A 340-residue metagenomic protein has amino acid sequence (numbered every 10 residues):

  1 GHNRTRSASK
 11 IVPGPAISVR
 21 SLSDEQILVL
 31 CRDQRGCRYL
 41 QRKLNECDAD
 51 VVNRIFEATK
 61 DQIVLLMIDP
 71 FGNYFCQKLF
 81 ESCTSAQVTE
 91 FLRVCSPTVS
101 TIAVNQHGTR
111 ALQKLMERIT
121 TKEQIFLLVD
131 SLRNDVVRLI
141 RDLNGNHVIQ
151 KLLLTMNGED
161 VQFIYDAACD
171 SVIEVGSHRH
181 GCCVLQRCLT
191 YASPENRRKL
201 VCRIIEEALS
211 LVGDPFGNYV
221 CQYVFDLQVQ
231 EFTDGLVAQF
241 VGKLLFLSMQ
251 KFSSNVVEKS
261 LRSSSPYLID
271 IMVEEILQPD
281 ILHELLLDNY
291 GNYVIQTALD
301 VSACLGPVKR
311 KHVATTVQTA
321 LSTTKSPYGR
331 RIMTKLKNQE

Functional and structural regions predicted by a protein language model:
G1-E340: Eukaryotic gene-expression regulator signature that favors modular helical reader/repeat domains and their
